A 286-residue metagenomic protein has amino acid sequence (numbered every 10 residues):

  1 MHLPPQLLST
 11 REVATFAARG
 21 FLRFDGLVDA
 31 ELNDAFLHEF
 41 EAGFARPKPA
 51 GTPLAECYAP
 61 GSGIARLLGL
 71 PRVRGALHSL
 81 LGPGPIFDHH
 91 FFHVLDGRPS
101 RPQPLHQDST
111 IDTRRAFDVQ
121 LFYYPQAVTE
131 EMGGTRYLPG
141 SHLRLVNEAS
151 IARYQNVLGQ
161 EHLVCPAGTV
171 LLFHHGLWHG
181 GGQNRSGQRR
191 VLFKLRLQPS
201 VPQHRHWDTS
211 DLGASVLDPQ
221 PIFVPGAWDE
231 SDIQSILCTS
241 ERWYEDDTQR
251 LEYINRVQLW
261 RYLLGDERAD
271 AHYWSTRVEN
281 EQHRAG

Functional and structural regions predicted by a protein language model:
M1-D112: Non-heme Fe(II)-dependent double-stranded beta-helix
F24, Y123, L171-F173: Short hydrophobic-aromatic micro-motifs
D29-A30, H93-V94, T110, V128-E130 (+3 more regions): Short, solvent-exposed loop/turn segments at secondary-structure junctions
G61-I64, L158-G159, G180-G182: Active-site rim elements
H89-F92, L121-Y123, F193-L197: A structural signal for short, well-ordered beta-strand segments
P99-V164, P202-L212: Catalytic core of non-heme Fe(II) oxygenases with the double-stranded beta-helix
C165-H179: Conserved metal-binding segment of the jelly-roll/cupin
L177, G182-G286: Non-heme Fe(II)/2-oxoglutarate
